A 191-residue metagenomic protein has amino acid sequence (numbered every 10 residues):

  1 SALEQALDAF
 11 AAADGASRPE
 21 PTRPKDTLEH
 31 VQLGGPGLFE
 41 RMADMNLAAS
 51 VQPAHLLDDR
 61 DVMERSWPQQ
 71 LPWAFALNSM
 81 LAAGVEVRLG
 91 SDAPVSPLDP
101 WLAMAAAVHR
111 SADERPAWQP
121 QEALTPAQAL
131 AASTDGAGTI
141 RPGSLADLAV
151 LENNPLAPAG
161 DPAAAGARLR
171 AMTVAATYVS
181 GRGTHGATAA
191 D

Functional and structural regions predicted by a protein language model:
A2-D26, H30-V31, P36-A157, M172 (+2 more regions): His/Asp/Glu-enriched, well-ordered alpha-helical/loop segment that forms or immediately abuts the divalent-metal
P162-D191: P-loop/Walker A phosphate-binding loop and immediately adjacent motor/lid segment at beta-alpha junctions
